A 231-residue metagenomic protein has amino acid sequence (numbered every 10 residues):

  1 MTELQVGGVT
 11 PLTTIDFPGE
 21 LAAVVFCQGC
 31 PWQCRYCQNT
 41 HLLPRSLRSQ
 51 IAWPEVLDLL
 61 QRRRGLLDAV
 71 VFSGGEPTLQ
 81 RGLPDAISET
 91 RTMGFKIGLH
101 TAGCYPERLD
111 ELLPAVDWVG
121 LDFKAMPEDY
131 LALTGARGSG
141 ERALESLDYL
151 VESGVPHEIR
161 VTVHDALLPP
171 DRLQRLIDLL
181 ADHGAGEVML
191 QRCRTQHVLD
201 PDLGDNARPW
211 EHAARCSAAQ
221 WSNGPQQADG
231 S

Functional and structural regions predicted by a protein language model:
M1-G19, E152, D165-S231: Auxiliary Fe-S-binding modules of radical SAM enzymes
T13, H41, G74, F123 (+1 more regions): Residues that line or immediately flank small-molecule/substrate-binding pockets and catalytic motifs
F17-I51: Canonical Radical SAM [4Fe-4S] cluster-binding loop centered on the CxxxCxxC motif and its immediate flanking residues
E20, C30, G75-E76, A136: Gly/Ser/Thr-rich helix-start
F26, S73-G74: A secondary-structure boundary/capping signal
T40-V70: Conserved alpha-helical substructure of the radical SAM core
L57-R62, L66-A69, T78-L203: Conserved AdoMet/S-adenosylmethionine-binding subsite of the radical SAM
